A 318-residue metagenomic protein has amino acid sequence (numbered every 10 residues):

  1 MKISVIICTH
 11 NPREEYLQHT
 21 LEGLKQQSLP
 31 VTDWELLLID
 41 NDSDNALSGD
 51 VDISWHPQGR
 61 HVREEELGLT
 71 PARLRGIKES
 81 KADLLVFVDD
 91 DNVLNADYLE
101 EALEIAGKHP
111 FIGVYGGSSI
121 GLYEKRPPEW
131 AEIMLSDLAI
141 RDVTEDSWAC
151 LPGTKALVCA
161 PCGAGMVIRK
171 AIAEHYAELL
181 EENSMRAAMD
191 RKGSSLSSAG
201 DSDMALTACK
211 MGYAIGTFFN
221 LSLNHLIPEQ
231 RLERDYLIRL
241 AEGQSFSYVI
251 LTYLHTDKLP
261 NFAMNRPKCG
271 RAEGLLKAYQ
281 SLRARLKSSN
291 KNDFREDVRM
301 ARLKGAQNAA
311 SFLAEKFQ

Functional and structural regions predicted by a protein language model:
E22-D33: Short, acidic, metal-binding catalytic loop of nucleotide-sugar glycosyltransferases
G23, L37-G49, N92: A conserved acidic beta->alpha catalytic loop
E64-S80: Glycine-rich, basic loop-to-helix element that forms the pyrophosphate-binding segment of sugar-nucleotide handling
L85: Short aromatic/hydrophobic "clamp" motif used to bind/position activated sugar donors
D97-I133: Conserved donor NDP-sugar-binding/catalytic core segment of glycosyltransferases
L135-V158: Short, flexible, basic/aromatic active-site loop/helix in glycosyltransferases
S184-M204: Acidic donor-binding loop at a coil-to-helix junction in glycosyltransferase catalytic cores that engages
K210-Y213, N220, E233-N265, R285-Q318: Catalytic core of nucleotide-sugar-dependent glycosyltransferases
